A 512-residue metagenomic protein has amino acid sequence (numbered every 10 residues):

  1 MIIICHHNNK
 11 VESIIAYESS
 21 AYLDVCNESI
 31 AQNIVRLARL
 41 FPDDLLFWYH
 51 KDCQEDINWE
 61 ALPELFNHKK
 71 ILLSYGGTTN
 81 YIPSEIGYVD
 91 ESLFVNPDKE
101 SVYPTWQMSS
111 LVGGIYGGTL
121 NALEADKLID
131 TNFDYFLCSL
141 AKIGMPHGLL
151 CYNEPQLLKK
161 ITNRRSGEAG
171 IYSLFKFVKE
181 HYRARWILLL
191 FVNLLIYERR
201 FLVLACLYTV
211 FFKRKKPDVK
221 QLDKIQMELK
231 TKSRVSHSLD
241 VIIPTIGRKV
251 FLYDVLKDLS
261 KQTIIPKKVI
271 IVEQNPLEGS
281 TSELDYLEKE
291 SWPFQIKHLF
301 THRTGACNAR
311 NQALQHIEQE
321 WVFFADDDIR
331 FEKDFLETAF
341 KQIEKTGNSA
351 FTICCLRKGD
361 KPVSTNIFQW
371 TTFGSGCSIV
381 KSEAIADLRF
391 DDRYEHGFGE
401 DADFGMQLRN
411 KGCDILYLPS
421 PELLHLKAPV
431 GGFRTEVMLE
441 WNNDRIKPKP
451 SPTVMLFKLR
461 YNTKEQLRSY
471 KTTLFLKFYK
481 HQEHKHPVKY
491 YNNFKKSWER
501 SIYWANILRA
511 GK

Functional and structural regions predicted by a protein language model:
M1-S20, K159-I161, I196-K261: N-proximal low-complexity "stem/linker" segments adjacent to membrane-targeting elements
N9-K10, L256-F300: Acidic donor-binding segment of Leloir-type glycosyltransferases
C26-A38, H298-I317: Glycine-rich, basic loop-to-helix element that forms the pyrophosphate-binding segment of sugar-nucleotide handling
A38-Y88, D334-T365: Conserved donor NDP-sugar-binding/catalytic core segment of glycosyltransferases
N80-I82, E91-I115, P362-V380, L439-R445: A recurrent flexible, glycine/aromatic-enriched loop bordering the glycosyltransferase active site that acts as
W106-A125, E318-Q319, G374-R389, K411-C413: Conserved nucleotide-sugar donor-binding and metal-coordinating catalytic region shared by glycosyltransferases
T131-S139, G397-M406, L418: Acidic donor-binding loop at a coil-to-helix junction in glycosyltransferase catalytic cores that engages
A169-K232, S236, T463-K512: Non-catalytic, C-terminal membrane-associated alpha-helical segments of glycosyltransferases
